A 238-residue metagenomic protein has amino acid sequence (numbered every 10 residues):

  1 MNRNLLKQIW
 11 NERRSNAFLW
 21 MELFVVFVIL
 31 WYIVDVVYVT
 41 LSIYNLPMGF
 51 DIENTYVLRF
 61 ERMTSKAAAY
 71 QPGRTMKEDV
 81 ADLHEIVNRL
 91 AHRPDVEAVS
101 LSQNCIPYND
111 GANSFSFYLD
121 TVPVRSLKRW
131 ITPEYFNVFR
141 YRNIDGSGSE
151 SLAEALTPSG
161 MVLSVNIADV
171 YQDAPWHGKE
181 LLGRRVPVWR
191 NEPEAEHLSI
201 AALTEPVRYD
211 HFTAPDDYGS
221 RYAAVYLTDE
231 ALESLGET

Functional and structural regions predicted by a protein language model:
N2-W10, I86: A short amphipathic helical element positioned immediately N-terminal to and/or at the very start of a transmembrane
R3, F18, D51-E53, R129: Membrane-embedded glycan transfer/ligation machinery that uses polyprenyl lipid-linked sugar donors/oligosaccharides
Q8, R89-L90, Y135, E180: Alpha-helical scaffold elements within enzyme catalytic domains, especially in hydrolases
N11-E12, T238: Membrane-helix entry/capping segments
E12-S42, F50: Short, strongly hydrophobic transmembrane alpha-helices
V37-P123: Membrane-proximal extracellular/periplasmic loop immediately following the first transmembrane helix
N104-T238: Mid-to-C-terminal secondary-structure elements that act as membrane-proximal/extracytoplasmic interface segments
